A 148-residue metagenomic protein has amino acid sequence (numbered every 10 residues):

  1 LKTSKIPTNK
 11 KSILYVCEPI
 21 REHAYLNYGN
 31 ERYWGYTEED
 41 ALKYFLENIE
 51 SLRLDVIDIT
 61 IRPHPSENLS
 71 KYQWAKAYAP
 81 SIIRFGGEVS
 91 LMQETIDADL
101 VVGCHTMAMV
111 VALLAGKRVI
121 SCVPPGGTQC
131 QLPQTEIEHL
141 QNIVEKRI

Functional and structural regions predicted by a protein language model:
K2-A75: Conserved catalytic-core segment of nucleotide-activated headgroup transferases in glycan assembly
K2-S12, T95-H105, E136: Short, surface-exposed amphipathic charged segments that create phosphate/polyanion-binding patches used for binding
K10, G126, L140: Active-site anion-handling motifs in enzyme catalytic cores
K10, V56, A79, D97-D99 (+1 more regions): Short, well-ordered alpha-helix to beta-strand connector turns
P19, N27-G29, C130-I148: Leloir-type glycosyltransferase catalytic cores
L46, T60-E67, V110, G126-Q134: Non-catalytic interaction surface on structured domains
Q73-G87: Nucleotide-activated donor-binding/catalytic signature segment of Leloir-type glycosyltransferases, i.e., the conserved
G87-P133: A donor-sugar binding/catalytic signature common to diverse glycosyltransferases and related nucleotide-sugar
